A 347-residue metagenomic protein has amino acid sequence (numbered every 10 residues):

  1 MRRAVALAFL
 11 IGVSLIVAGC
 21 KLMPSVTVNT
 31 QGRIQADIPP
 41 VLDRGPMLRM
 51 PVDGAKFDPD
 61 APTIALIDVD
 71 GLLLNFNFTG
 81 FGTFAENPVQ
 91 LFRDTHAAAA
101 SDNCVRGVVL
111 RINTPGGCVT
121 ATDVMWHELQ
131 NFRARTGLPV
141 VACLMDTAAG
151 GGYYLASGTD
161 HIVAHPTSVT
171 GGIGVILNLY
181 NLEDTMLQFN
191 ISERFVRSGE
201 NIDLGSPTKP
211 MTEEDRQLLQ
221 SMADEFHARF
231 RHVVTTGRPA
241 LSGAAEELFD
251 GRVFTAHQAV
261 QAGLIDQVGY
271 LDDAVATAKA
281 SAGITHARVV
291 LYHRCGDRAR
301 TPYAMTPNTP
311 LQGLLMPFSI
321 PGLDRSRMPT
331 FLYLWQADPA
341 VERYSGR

Functional and structural regions predicted by a protein language model:
R2-A142, D146-A148, T159-A164, I176-R347: N-terminal organellar transit peptides
G152: Catalytic cores of alpha/beta
T167-V175: Active-site loop architecture of trypsin-fold serine endopeptidases
